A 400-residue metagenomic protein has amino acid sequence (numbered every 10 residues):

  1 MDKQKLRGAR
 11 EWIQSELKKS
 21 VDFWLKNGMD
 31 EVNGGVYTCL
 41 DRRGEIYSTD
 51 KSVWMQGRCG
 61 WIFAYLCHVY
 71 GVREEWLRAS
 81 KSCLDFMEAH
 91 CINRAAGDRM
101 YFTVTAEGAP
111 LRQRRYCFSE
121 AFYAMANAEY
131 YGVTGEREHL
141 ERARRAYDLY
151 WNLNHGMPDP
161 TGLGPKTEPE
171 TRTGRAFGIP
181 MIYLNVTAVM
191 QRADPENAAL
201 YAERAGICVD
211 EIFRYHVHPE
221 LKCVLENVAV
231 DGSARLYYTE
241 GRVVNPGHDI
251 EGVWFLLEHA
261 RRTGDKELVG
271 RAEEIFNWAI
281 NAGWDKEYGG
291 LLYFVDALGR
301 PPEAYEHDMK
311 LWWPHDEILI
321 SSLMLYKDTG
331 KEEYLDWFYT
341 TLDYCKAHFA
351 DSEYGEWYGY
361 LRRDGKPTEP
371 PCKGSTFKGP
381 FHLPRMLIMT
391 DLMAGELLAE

Functional and structural regions predicted by a protein language model:
M1-E400: Glycan-recognition and catalytic cores of secretory/periplasmic carbohydrate-active enzymes
